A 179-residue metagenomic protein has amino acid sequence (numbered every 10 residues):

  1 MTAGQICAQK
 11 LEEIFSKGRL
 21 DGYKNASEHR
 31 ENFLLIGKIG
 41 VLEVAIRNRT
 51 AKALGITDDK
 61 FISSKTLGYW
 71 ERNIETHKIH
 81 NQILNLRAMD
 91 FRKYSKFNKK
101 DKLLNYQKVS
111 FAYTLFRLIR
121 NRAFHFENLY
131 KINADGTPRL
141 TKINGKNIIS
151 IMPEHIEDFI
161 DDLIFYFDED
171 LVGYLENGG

Functional and structural regions predicted by a protein language model:
M1-I119, Y130-G179: Extended intrinsically disordered or low-complexity regions, especially N/C-terminal cytosolic tails and loops, rather
F126: Donor-nucleotide binding loops and adjacent catalytic segments primarily of GT-B fold Leloir glycosyltransferases
